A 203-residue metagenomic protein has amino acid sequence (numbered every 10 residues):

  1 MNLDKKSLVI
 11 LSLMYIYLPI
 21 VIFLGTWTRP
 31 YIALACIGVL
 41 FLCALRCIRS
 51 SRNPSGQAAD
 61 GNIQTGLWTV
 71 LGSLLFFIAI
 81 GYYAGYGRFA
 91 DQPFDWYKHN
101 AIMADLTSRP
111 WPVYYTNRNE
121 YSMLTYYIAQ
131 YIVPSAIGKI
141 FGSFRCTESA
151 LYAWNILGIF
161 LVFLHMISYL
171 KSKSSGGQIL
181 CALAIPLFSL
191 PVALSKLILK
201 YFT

Functional and structural regions predicted by a protein language model:
M1-G66, G158-L161, L170, P186: Membrane-embedded, hydrophobic transmembrane alpha-helices
S12, I16-L18, L74, P110 (+1 more regions): Generic structural motif recognizing short loop/turn segments at the entrances and edges of beta-strands
L18-L24, F77-G85, P134-G138: Hydrophobic alpha-helical transmembrane segments and adjacent interfacial helices in integral membrane proteins
S50-F89: Helix-loop-helix transmembrane hairpins and adjacent membrane-interface loops of multi-pass inner-membrane proteins
Y83-T203: Active-site lumenal/periplasmic loops and adjacent helix-entry segments of GT-C-fold, multi-pass membrane
